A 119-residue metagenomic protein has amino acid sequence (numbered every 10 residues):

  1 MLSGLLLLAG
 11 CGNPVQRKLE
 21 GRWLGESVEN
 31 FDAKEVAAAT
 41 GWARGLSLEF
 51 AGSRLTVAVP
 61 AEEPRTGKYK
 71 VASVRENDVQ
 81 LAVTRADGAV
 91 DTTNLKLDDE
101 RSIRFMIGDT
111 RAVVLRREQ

Functional and structural regions predicted by a protein language model:
M1-G10: Sec-dependent bacterial lipoprotein signal peptides
C11-L24: N-terminal helix-cap/turn-to-beta initiation motif at the start of protein domains
E20-R22, A51-T56, E76-L81, E100-I103: Short, hydrophobic/aromatic-rich segments at coil-to-beta transitions
E29, R54, A61, R75 (+2 more regions): Solvent-exposed strand-loop boundary residues in beta-sheet-rich modules
N30-K34: Short, solvent-exposed loop/turn elements at domain surfaces
E35-E76: N-terminal glycine/threonine-rich, aromatic-flanked beta-hairpin/loop signature
N77-Q119: Beta-sheet ligand-binding and adhesion/scaffold domains
